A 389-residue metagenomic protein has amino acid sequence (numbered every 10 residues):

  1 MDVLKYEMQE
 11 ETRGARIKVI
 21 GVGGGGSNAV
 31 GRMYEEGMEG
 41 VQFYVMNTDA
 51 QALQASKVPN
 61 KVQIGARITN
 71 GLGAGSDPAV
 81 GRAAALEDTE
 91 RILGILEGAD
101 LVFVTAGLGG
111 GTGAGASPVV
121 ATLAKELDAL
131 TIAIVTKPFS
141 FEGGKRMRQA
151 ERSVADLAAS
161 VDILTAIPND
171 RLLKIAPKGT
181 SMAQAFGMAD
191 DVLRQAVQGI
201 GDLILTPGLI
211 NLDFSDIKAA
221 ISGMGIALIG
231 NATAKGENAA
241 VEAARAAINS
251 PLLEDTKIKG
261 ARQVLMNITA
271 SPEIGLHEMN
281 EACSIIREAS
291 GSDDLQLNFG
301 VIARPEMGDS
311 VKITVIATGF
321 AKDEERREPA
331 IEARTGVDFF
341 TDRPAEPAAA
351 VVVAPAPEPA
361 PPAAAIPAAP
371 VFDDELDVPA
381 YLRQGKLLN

Functional and structural regions predicted by a protein language model:
M1-N389: Tubulin/FtsZ superfamily GTPase core signature
